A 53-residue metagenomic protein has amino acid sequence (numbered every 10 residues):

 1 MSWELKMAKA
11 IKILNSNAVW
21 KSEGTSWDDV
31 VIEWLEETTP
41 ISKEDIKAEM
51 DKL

Functional and structural regions predicted by a protein language model:
M1-L53: Interaction-interface detector
